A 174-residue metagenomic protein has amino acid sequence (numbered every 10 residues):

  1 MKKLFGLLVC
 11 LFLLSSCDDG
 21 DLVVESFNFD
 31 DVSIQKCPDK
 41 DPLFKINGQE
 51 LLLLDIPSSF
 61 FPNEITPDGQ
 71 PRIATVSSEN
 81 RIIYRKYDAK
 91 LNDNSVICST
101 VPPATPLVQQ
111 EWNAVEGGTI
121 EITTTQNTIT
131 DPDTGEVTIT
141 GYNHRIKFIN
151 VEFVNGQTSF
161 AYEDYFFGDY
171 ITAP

Functional and structural regions predicted by a protein language model:
K2, Q35-K36, E136-V137: A general structural signal for short secondary-structure junctions and capping/turn motifs
K2-L8: Sec-dependent signal peptide recognition, specifically the positively charged N-region followed immediately by
L11-D39, P174: Bacterial Sec-dependent N-terminal signal peptides
G20, Q49, S59, T125-I129 (+2 more regions): Generic structural motif
D41, K45-T138: Surface-exposed helix/loop patches within compact recognition domains
T140-Y142: Flexible beta-edge/linker motif
H144-P174: Edge beta-strand at a domain terminus
